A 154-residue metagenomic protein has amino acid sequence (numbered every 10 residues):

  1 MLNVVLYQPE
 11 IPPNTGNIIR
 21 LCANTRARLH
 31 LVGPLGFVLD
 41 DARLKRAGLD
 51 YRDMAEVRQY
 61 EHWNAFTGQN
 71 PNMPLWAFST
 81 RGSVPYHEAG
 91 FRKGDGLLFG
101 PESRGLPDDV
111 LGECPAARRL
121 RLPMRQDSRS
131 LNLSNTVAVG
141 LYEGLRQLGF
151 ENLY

Functional and structural regions predicted by a protein language model:
M1-Y154: Post-transcriptional modification and biogenesis factors for structured RNAs of the translation apparatus
